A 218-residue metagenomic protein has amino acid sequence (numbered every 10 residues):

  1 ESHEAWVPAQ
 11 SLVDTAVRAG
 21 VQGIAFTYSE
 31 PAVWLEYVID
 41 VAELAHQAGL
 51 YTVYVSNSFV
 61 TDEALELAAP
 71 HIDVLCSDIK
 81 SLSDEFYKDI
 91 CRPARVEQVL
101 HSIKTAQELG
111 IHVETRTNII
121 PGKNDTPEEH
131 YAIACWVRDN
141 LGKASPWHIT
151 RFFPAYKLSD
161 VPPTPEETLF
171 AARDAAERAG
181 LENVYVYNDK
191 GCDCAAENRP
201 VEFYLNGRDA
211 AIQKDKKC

Functional and structural regions predicted by a protein language model:
S2-T15, R208-C218: Short microdomains enriched in Cys/His and/or Lys/Arg
E4-P162: Conserved AdoMet/S-adenosylmethionine-binding subsite of the radical SAM
K123-C218: Auxiliary Fe-S-binding modules of radical SAM enzymes
